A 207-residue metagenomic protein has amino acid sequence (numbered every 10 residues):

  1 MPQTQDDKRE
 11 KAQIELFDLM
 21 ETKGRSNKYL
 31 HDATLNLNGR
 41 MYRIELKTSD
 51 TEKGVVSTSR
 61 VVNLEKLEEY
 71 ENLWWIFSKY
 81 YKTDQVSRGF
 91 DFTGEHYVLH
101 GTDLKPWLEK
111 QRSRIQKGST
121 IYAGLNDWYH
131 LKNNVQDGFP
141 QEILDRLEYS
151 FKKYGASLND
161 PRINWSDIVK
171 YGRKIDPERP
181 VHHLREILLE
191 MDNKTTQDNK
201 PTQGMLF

Functional and structural regions predicted by a protein language model:
M1-Y42, L46-F207: Nucleic-acid endonuclease domains
